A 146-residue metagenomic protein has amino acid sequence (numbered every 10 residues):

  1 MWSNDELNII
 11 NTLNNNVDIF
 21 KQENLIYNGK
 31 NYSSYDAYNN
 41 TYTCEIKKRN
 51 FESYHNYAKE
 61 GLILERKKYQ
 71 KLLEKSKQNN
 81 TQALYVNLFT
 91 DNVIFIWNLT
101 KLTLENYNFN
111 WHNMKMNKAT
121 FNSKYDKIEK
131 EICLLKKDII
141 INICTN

Functional and structural regions predicted by a protein language model:
M1-G29: Acidic-basic catalytic patches of nuclease active cores, encompassing PD-(D/E)XK and other metal-cofactor nuclease
T12, F20, N87-N146: Non-catalytic C-terminal interaction segments of nucleic acid-processing enzymes
L13-N14, S76-Q78: A generic structural signal for well-ordered alpha-helical segments
N24-G29, L84-N92: Acidic carboxylate-rich catalytic motifs and surrounding loops in phosphoryl-/glycosyl-chemistry enzymes
S33: Beta-rich catalytic cores
A37-Y54: Conserved catalytic cores of phosphodiester-cleaving nucleases, focusing on short active-site segments
R49-K75: Mg2+/Mn2+-dependent nuclease catalytic core
E74, T81-V86: Mid-chain, well-packed structural core segment of small domains
